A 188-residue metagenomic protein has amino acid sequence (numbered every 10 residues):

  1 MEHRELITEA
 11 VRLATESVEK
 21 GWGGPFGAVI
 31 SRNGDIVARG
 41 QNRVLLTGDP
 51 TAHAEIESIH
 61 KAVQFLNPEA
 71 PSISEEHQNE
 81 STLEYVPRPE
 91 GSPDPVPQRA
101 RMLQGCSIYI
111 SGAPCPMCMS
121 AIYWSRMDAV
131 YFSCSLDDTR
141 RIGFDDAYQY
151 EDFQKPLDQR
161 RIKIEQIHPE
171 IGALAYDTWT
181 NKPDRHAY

Functional and structural regions predicted by a protein language model:
M1-K20, H77-Q104, P114-Y188: Zinc-dependent deaminase
A14, S58-L66, Y148-Y150: Short, well-ordered amphipathic alpha-helices
P25-G34: Short beta-strand scaffold segments in enzyme catalytic cores
R43-E57: A short, polar/charged loop-to-alpha-helix boundary motif
H60-T82: Internal, charge-rich low-complexity segments
Y109-A113: Short His-Asn-centered micro-motif
